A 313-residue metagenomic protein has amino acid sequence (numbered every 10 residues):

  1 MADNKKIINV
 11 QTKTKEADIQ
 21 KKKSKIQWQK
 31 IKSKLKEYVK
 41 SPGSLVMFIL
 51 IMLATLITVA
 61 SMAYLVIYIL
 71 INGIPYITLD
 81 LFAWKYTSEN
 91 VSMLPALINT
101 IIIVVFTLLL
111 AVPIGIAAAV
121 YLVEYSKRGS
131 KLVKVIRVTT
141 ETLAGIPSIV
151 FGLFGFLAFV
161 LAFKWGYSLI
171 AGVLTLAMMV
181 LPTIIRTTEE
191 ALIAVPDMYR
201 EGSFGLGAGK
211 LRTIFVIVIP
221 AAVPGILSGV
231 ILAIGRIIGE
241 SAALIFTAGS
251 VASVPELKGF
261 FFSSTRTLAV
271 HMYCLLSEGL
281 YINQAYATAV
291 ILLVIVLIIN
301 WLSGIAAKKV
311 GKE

Functional and structural regions predicted by a protein language model:
M1-L53, D80, S303-E313: Transmembrane alpha-helical segments of polytopic membrane transport and secretion proteins
K30-L53, I67-T107, G129-S130, C274-N283: Periplasmic/extracellular loop-to-transmembrane helix junction in inner-membrane transport proteins
E89, L244-L293: Interhelical loop and adjacent transmembrane-helix boundary motif in polytopic membrane transport permeases
T107-T140, L153, L161, G304-K309: Transmembrane-helix boundary motif in ABC transporter permease subunits
L122, I193, I231, V270-E313: C-terminal transmembrane helix and the adjacent membrane-cytosol boundary/short C-terminal tail of inner/organellar
E141-A177: Generic hydrophobic transmembrane alpha-helix motif, especially the helices
P147, L206-G207, P220: Glycine/proline-centered hinge or cleavage motifs at structural transition points of membrane proteins
K210-A248: Transmembrane alpha-helices
